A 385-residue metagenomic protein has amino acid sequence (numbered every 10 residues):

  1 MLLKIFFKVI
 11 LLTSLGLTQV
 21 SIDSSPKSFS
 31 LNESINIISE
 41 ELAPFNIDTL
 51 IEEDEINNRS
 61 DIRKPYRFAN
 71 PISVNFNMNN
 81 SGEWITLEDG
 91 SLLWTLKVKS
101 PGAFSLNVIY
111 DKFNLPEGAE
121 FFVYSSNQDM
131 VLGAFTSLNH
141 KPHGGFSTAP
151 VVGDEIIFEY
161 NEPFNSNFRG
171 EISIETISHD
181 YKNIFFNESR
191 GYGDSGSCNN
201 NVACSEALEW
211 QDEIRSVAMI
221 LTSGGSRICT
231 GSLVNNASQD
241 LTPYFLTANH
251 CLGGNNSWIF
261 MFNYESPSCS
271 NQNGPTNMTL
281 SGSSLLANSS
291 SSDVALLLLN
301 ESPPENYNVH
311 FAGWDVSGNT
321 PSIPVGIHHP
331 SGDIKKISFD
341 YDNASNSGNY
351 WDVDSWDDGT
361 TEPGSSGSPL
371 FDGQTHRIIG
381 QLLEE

Functional and structural regions predicted by a protein language model:
L2-T18: Sec-dependent N-terminal signal peptides
Q19-W94, H140-P150, D154-N235: Protease-domain processing segments flanking chymotrypsin-fold serine proteases, especially trypsin-like
S91, S100-N107: Extended extracellular/luminal ectodomain segments enriched in beta-structured repeat modules
V98-S100, Y110-N114, N249-C251: Non-cytosolic beta-sheet module surface loops
N114-M130: Short, surface-exposed beta-strand/strand-loop-strand elements in extracellular ectodomains
V151-D354: Serine endopeptidase catalytic core focused on the charge-relay Asp
S232-T242, G359-L383: Catalytic nucleophile loop of clan PA
A248-C251, P330-S331, P363, G380-E385: Short beta->alpha transition motifs characteristic of CBS
